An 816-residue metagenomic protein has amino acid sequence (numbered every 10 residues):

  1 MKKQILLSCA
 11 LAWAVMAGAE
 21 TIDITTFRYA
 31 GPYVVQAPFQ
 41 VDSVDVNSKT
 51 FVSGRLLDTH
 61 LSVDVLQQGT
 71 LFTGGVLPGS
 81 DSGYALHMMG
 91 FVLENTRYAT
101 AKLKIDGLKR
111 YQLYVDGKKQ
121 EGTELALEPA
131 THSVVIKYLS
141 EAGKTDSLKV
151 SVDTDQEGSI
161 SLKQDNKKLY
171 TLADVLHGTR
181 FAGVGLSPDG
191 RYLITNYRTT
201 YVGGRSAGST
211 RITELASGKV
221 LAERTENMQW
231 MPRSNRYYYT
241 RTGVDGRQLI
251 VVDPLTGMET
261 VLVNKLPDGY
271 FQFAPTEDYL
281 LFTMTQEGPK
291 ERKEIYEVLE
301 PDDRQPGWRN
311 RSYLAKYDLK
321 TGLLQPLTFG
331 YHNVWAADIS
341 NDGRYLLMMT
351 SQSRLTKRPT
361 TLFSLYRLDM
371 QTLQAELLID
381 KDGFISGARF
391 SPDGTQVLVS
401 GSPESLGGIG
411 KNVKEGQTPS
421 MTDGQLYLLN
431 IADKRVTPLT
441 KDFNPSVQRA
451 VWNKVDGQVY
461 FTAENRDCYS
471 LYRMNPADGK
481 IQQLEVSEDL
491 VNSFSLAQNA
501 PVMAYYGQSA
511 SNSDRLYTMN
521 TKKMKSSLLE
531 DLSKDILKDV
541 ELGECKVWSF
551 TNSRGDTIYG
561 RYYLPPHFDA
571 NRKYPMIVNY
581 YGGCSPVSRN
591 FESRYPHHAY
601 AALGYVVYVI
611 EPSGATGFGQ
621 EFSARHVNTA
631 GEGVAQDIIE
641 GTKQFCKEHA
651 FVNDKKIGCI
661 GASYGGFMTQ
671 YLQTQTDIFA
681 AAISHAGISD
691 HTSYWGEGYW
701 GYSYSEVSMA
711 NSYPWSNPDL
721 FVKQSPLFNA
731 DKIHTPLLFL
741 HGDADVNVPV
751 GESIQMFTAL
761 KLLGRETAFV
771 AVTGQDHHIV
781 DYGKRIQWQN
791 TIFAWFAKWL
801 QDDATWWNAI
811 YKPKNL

Functional and structural regions predicted by a protein language model:
E20-G74, V135-L169: Accessory carbohydrate-binding/adhesion or oligomerization-edge regions at the termini of glycan-active proteins
A99-Q112, V134: Aromatic-lined ligand-binding clefts that engage carbohydrates, nucleic acids, or primary amines
E128, V184-Y192, M228-Y238, F271-Y279 (+5 more regions): Blade-terminus and WD-like Trp-Asp/Gly-His loop motifs, strongest in beta-propeller folds
G178, Y197-S209, T240-I250, V263-G269 (+10 more regions): A flexible loop/linker signature enriched in serine peptidases of the S9 family
F181-P188, Y192-Y197, Y201-G204, L281-M284 (+9 more regions): Non-catalytic accessory segments flanking enzyme active sites
E214-S217, D253-G257, D318-G322, D369-L373 (+3 more regions): Short loop/turn segments that connect beta-strands within beta-propeller blades
L532-K655, A662, G696-Y704: Cap/lid segment of the alpha/beta-hydrolase catalytic domain
V609-L816: Active-site-proximal cap/loop segments of hydrolase catalytic domains
